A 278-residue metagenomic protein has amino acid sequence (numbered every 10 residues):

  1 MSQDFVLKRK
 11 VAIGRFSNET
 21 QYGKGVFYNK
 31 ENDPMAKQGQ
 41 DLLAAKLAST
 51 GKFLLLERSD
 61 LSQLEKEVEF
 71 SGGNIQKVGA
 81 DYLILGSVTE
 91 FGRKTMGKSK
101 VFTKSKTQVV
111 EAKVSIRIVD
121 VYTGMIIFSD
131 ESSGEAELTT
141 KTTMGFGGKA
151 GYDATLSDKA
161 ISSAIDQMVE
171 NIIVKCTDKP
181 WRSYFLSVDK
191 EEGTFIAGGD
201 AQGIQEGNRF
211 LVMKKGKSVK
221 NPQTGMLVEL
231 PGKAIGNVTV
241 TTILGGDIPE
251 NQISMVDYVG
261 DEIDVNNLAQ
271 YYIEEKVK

Functional and structural regions predicted by a protein language model:
M1-L55, D60-E65, M125, D130-L138 (+4 more regions): A structural "domain/chain start" motif
F5, E31-G39, I75-Q76, A80 (+3 more regions): Extracytoplasmic/periplasmic, Sec-exported soluble proteins
S17, G92, Y122, A136 (+4 more regions): A generic structural motif
E31-A36, D41-L42, A48-V101, T107 (+2 more regions): Short, solvent-exposed, polar/charged sequence segments at loop or secondary-structure edges
L85-T142, L244: Amphipathic beta-strand/beta-sheet edge segments enriched in Tyr/Trp
A154-P180: Short, structured interface segments
V212-K278: Beta-strand/loop-dominated core regions that host nucleotide or nucleotide-derived cofactor-binding catalytic loops
